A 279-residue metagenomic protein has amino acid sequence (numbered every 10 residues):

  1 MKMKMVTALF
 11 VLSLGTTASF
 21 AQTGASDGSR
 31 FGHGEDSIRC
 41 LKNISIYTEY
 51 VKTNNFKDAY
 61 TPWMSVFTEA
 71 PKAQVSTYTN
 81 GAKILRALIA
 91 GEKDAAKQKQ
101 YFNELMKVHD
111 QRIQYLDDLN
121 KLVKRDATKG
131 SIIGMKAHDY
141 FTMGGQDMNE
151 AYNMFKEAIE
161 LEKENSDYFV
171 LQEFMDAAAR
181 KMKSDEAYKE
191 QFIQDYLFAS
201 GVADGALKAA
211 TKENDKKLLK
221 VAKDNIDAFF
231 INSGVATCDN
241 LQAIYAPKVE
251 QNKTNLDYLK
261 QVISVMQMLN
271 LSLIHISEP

Functional and structural regions predicted by a protein language model:
M1-F31, A82: Bacterial Sec-dependent N-terminal signal peptides
F31-A179: Post-signal peptide N-terminal segment of secreted/secretory-pathway proteins
Y50-T53, Q111, Y115, L161 (+5 more regions): Surface-exposed polar/charged interaction patches
P62-M64, A96-I113, D147-L161, E186-L207 (+3 more regions): Alpha-helical repeat scaffolds
Q146, K183, K253-T254, N270-S272: Alpha-helix capping and inter-helical loop/turn segments
N165-L256: Extended alpha-helical scaffolds
D257-L269: Membrane-embedded hairpin module used as a gating/binding unit in multi-pass transport and secretion proteins
S272-P279: Residue-level detector of conserved catalytic or cofactor/ligand-binding positions in enzyme active sites
